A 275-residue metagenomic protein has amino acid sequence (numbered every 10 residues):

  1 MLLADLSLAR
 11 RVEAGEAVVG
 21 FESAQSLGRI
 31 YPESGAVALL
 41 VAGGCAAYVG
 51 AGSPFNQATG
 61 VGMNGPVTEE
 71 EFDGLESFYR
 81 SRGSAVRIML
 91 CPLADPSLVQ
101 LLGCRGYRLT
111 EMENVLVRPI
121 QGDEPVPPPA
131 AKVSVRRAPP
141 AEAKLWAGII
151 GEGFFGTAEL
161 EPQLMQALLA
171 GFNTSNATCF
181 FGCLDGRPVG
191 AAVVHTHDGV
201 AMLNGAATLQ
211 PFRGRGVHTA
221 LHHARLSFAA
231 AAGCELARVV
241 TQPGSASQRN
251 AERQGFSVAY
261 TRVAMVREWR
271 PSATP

Functional and structural regions predicted by a protein language model:
M1-R80: N-terminal charged segments
M1-S23, T59-G60, E113, D123-A167 (+2 more regions): Short amphipathic alpha-helix that is part of the acyltransferase structural core
V37-A42, S97-R108, N176-G190: Conserved beta-hairpin
V49-A58, T110, T196-N204, R213: A conserved beta-turn-beta hairpin within the catalytic core of GNAT-like acetyltransferases that forms part
N64-K144, V240-T241, S245-S247, V263-E268: Acyl-donor-binding surface of acyltransferase catalytic domains
T68-S77, G205-Q210, G214-A231, R253: Conserved acetyl-CoA-binding loop-helix of GNAT-fold acetyltransferases
E159-P211: A conserved beta-strand-loop-helix scaffold within acyl/acetyltransferase catalytic domains
T219-P275: C-terminal appended segment following the main domain
